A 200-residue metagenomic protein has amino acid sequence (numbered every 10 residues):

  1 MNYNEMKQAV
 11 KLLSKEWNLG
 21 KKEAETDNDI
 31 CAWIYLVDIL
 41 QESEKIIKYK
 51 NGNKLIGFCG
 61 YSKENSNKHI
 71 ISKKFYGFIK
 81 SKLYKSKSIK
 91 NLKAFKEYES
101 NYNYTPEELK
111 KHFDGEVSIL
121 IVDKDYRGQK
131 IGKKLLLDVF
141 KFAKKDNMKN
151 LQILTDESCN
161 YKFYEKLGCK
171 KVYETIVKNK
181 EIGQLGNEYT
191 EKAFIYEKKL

Functional and structural regions predicted by a protein language model:
M1-S14, K22-E23: A short beta-loop-alpha structural element at the N-terminal edge of CoA-dependent acyl/N-acetyltransferase catalytic
E23-G52, G60, K74, F78-L83: Active-site rim helix/loop that mediates acceptor-substrate recognition in acyltransferases
K48, K54-K63, S100-Y104, E116-I121: Conserved beta-strand in the GNAT
N65-D114, K178-N187: Conserved acyl-donor/pantetheine-binding loop and adjacent beta-alpha core of acyl/acetyltransferases and related
D114-G115, A143-D156: Conserved GNAT acetyl-CoA-binding A-motif
L120-V122, R127, Q152-K162, V177-E181: Conserved beta-strand-loop-alpha-helix junction that forms the acyl-donor binding cleft
V122, G128-K141, K166: Conserved acetyl-CoA-binding loop-helix of GNAT-fold acetyltransferases
K133, K145, E157-K178: Conserved active-site alpha-helix within GNAT-family acetyltransferase domains
